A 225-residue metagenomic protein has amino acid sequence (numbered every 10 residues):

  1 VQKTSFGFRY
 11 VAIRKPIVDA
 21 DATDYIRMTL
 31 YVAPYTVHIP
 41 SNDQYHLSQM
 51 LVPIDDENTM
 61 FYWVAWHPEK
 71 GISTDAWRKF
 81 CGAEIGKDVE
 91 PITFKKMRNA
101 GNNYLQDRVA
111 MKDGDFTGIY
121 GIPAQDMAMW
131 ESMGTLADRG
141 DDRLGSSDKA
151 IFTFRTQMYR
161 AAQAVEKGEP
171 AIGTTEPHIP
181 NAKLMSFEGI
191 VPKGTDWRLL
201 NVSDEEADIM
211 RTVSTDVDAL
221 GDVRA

Functional and structural regions predicted by a protein language model:
V1-A225: C-terminal catalytic domain of Rieske-type non-heme iron oxygenases
